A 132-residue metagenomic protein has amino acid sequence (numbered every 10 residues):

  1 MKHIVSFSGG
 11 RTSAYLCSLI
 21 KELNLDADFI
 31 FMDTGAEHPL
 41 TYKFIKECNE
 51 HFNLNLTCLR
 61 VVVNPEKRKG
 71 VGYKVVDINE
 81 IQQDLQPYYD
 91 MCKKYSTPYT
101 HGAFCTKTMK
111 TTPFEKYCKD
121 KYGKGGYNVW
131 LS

Functional and structural regions predicted by a protein language model:
M1-S132: ATP-dependent adenylation/nucleotidyltransferase module used to activate substrates
